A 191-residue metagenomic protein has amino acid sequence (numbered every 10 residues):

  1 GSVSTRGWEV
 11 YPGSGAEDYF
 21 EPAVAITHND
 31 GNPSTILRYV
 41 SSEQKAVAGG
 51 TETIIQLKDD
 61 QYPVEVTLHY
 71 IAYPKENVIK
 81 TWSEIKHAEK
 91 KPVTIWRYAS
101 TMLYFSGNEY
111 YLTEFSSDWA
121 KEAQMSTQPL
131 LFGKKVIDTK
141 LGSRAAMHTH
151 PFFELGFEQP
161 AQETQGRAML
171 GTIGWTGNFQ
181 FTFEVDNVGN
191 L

Functional and structural regions predicted by a protein language model:
G1-L191: Polysaccharide-binding surfaces and accessory modules of carbohydrate-active proteins
